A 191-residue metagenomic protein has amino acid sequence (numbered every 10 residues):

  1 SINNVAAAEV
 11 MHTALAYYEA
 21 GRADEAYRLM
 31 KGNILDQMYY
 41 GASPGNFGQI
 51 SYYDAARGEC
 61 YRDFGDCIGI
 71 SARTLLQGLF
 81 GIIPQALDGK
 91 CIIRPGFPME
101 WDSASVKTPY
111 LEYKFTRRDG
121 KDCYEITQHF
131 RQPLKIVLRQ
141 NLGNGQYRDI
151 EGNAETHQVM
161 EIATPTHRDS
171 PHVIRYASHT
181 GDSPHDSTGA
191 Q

Functional and structural regions predicted by a protein language model:
N3-V5: Short helix-capping and inter-helix turn/linker motifs at the boundaries of alpha-helical repeat units
H12-Q191: Non-catalytic C-terminal accessory modules of carbohydrate-active enzymes
